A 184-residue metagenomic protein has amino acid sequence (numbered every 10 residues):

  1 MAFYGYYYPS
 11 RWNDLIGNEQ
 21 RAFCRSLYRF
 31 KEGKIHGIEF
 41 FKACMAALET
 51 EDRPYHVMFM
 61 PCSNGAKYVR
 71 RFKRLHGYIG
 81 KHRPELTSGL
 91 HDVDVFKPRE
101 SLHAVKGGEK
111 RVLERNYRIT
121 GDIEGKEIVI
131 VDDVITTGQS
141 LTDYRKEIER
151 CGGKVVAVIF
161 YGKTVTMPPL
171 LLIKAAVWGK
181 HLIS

Functional and structural regions predicted by a protein language model:
M1-H56, D94-E124, T164: Active-site-facing substrate-recognition patch
K42, A46, G77, K146 (+1 more regions): Replace "anionic and nucleotidyl ligands
P54-H56, T87-L90, V155-A157: Residue-level recognition of the N-termini of beta-strands and the immediately preceding loop/turn
P54-N64: Short glycine-rich phosphate-binding loop at a beta-alpha junction
S63-A66, K97: A short acidic, glycine/proline-enriched capping/turn motif at secondary-structure boundaries, especially helix N-cap
G65-V69, T137-G138: Loop/helix-junction capping segments adjacent to catalytic residues or to phosphate/diphosphate-binding pockets
Y68-T87: Substrate-recognition/cap helix-loop segment adjacent to the acidic, metal-dependent catalytic center of Asp-based
D92, E100-S184: PRPP/pyrophosphate-binding module of the type I phosphoribosyltransferase fold
